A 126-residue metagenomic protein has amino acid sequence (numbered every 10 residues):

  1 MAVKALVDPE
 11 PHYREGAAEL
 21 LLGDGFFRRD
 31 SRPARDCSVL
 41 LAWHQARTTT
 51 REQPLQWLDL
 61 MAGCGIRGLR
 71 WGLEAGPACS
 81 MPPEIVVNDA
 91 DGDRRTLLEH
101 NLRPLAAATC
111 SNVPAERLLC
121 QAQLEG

Functional and structural regions predicted by a protein language model:
M1-G126: SAM-dependent transferase fold signal centered on methyltransferase-like domains, encompassing both Class I
